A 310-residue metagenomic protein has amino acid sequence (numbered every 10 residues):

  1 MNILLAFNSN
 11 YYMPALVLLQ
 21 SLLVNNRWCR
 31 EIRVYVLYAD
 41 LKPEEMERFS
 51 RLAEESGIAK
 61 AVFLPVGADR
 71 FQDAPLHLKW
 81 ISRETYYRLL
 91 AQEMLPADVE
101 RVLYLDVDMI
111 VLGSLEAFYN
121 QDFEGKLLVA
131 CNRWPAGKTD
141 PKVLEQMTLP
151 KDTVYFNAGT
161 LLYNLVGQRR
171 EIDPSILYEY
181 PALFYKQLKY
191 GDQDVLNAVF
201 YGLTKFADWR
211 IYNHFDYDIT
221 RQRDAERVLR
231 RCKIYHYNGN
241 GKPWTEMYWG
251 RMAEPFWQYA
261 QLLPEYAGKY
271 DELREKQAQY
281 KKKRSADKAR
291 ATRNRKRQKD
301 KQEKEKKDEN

Functional and structural regions predicted by a protein language model:
M1, F7, V17, Y163-N310: A glycosyltransferase accessory/donor-loop signature
Y12-R27: Histidine-anchored nucleotide/phosphate-binding helix
N26-Y35, A61: Short loop->beta transition adjacent to catalytic acidic/histidine clusters or analogous donor-positioning motifs
R33-D40, A130-C131: Short internal beta-strands
L52-E93: Active-site-proximal specificity loops/subdomain of glycosyltransferases
V102: Short aromatic/hydrophobic "clamp" motif used to bind/position activated sugar donors
L105: Catalytic metal- and UDP-sugar-binding loop of GT-A-like glycosyltransferases, i.e., residues flanking the conserved
M109-K142: Conserved donor-nucleotide/metal-binding helix-loop-beta segment in metal-dependent transferases, i.e., the alpha-helix
